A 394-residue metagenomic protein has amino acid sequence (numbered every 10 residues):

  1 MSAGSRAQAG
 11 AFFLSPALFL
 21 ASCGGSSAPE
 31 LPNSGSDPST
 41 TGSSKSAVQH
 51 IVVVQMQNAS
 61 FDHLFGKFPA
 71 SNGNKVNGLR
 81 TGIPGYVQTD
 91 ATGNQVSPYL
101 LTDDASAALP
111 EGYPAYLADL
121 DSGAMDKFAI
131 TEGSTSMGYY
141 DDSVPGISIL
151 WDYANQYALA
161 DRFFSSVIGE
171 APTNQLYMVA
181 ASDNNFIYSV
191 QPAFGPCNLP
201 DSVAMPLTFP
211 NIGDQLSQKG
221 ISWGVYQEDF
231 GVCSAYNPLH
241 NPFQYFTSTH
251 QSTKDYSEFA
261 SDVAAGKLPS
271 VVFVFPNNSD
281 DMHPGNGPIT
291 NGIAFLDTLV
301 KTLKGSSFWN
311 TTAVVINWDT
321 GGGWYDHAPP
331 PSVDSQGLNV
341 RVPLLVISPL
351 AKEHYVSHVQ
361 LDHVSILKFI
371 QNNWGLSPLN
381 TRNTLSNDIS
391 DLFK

Functional and structural regions predicted by a protein language model:
M1-F13: Bacterial N-terminal signal peptides that target proteins for export
G10, L14-P16, S27, G375: Terminal low-complexity, poorly structured segments
F19-S22: C-terminal motif of bacterial Sec signal peptides marking the signal peptidase cleavage site
G24-K394: N-terminal pro-sequences and low-complexity stem/linker regions of secreted or lumenal proteins
